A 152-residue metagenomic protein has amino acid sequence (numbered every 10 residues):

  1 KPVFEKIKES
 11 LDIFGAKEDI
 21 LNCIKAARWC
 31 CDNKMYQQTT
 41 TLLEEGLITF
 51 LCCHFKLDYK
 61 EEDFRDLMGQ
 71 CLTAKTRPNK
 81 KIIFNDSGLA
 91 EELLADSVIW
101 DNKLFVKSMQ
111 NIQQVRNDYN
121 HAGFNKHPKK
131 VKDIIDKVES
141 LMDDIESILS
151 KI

Functional and structural regions predicted by a protein language model:
K1-F14, E18: Long, charge-rich alpha-helical interaction segments
V3-I7, T49, N117: Short acidic (Asp/Glu) and glycine-rich catalytic loops that position anionic groups and cofactors
E9, L21, R28-W29, S97-D101: Generic, low-specificity signal for short hydrophobic/alpha-helical stretches with a mild N-terminal bias, encompassing
I13-R77: Amphipathic alpha-helical interface elements
L72-I152: Long, charged low-complexity segments
